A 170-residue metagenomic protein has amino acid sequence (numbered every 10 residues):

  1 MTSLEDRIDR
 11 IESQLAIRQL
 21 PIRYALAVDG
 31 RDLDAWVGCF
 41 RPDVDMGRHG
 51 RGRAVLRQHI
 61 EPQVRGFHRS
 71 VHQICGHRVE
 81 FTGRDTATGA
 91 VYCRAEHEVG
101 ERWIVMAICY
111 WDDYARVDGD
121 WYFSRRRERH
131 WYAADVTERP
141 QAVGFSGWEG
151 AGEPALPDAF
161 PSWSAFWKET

Functional and structural regions predicted by a protein language model:
M1-L26, G30, G38: Short, low-complexity N-terminal intrinsically disordered segments enriched in polar/charged residues
Q14, C93-R94, W103: A structural preference for long, well-packed, hydrophobic secondary-structure segments
L26-R31, W36, R125-H130: Short, contiguous, helix-prone interaction/anchoring segments in small proteins
G30-V99: A solvent-exposed, acidic/Ser-Thr-rich amphipathic alpha-helical stretch
H72-I74, I104-Y110: Short, surface-exposed coil-to-beta transition loops
T88, C109-Q141, G150: Short beta-strand edge/turn micro-motifs at domain boundaries
V136-T170: Acidic/histidine-enriched, glycine/proline-rich intrinsically disordered or flexible terminal extensions
